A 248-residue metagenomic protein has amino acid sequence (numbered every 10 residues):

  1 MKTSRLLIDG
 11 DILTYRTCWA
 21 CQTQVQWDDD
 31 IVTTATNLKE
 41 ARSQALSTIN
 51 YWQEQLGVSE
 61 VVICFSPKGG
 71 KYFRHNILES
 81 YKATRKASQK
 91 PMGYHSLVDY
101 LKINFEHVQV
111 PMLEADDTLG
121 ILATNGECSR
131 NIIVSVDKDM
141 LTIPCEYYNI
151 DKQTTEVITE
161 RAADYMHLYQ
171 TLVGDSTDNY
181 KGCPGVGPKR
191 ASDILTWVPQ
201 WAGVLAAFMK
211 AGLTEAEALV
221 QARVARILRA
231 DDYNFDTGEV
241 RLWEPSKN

Functional and structural regions predicted by a protein language model:
M1-D99: Domain-level signal for Mg2+-assisted phosphodiester chemistry and nucleotide/NA-binding surfaces in nucleic-acid
K2-T3, D28-V32, V58, K82-N248: Extended two-metal-dependent nuclease catalytic cores across DNA- and RNA-processing enzymes
